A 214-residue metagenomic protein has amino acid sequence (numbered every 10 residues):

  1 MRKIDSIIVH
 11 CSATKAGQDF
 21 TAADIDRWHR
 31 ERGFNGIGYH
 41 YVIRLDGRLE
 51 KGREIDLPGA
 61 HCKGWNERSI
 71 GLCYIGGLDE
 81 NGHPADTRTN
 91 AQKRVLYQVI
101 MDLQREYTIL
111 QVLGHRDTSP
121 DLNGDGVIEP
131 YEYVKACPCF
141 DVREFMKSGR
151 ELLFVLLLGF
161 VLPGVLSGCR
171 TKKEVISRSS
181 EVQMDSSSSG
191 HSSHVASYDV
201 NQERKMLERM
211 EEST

Functional and structural regions predicted by a protein language model:
M1-I8, S12, L45-L49, N66-R68 (+1 more regions): Basic/polar, cationic surfaces and motifs that engage anionic cell-wall and phosphate/carboxylate ligands
M1-L57, N66: Short, conserved "active-site rim" segments that organize catalytic pockets and cofactor/ligand binding
T21, I25, Q92-V99, M206: Stable alpha-helical elements in mature extracytoplasmic
G52-E54, C62, G124: Short, well-ordered secondary-structure micro-motifs
L57-C73: Short, surface-exposed glycine/acidic/tryptophan-bearing loops
E151-S167: Sec-dependent bacterial lipoprotein signal peptides
V165-S186: Bacterial Sec signal peptide processing site at the extreme N-terminus
I176, S187-T214: Post-signal-peptide N-terminal segment of Sec-exported extracytoplasmic proteins
